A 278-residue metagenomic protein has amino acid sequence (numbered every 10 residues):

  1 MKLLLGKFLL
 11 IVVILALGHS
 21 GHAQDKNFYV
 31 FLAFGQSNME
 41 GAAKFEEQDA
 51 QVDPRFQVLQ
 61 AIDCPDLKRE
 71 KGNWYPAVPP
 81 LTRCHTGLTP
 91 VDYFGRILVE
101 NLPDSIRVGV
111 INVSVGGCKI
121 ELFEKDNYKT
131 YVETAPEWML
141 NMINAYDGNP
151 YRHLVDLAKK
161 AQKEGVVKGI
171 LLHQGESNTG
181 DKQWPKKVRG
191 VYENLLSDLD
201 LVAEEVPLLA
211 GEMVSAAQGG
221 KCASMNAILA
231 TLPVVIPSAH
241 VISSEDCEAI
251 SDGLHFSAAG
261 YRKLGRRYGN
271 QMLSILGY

Functional and structural regions predicted by a protein language model:
M1-D25: Bacterial Sec-dependent N-terminal signal peptides
Q24-Y278: Cell-envelope and extracellular/periplasmic
